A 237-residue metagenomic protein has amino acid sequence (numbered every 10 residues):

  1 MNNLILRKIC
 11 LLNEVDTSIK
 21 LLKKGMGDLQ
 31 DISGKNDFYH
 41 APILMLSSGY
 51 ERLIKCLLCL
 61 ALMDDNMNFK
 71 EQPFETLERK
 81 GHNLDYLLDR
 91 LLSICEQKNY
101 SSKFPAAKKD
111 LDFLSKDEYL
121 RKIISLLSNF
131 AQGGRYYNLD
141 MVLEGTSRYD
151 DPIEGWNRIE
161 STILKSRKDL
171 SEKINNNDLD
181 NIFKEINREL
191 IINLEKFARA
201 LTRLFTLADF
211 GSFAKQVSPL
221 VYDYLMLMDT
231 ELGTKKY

Functional and structural regions predicted by a protein language model:
M1-L4, K8, A131, Y136-Y237: A cross-kingdom marker of C-terminal helix-rich interaction/assembly modules
M1-L46, L53-E75: Charged alpha-helical initiation segments
K8, F38, K55-A131: Short non-catalytic regulatory patches outside canonical folded cores
D16, D28-D31, D37, D64-D65 (+11 more regions): Acidic-enriched, low-complexity/disordered segments with a strong bias for Aspartate over Glutamate
D16, K20-G27, E51-R52, N129-Q132 (+2 more regions): Generic structural signal for well-ordered, non-membrane alpha-helices
S18, S33, S47-S48, S93 (+9 more regions): Generic serine detector
Y39, Y50, Y86, Y100 (+5 more regions): Sequence-level detector for tyrosine residue identity
